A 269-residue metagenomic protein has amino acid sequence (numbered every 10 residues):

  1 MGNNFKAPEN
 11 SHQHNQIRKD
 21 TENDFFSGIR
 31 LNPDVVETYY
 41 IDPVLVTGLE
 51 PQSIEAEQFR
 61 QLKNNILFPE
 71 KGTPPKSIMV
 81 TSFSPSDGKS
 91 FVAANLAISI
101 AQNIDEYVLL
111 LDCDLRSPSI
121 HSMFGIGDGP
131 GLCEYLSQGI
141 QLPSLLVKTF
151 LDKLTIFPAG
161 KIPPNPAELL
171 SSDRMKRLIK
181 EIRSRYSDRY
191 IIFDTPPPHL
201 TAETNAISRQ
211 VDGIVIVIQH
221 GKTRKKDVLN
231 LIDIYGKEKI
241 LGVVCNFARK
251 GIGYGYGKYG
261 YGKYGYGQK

Functional and structural regions predicted by a protein language model:
M1-K269: P-loop NTP-binding module
